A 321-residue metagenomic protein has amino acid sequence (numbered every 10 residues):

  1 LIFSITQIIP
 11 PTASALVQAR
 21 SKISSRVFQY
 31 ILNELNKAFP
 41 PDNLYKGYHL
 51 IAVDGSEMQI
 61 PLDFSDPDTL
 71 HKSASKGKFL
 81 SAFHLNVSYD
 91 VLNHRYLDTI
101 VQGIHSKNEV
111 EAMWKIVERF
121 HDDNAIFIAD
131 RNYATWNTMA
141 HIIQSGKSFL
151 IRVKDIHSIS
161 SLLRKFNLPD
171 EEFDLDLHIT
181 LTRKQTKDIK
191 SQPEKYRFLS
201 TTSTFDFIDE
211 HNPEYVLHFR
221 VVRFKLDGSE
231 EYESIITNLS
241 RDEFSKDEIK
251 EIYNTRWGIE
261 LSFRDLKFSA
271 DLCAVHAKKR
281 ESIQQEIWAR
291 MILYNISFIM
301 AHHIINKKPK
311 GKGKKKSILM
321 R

Functional and structural regions predicted by a protein language model:
L1, A15-K22, V27-I31, K46-G47 (+3 more regions): Single, function-defining residue in the core of a domain
L1-I9: DNA-recognition alpha helix
L32, N36-A38: Glycine/small-residue-rich loop that forms an oxyanion/phosphate-binding "nest" at active or ligand-binding sites
H49-I51: Conserved beta-strand elements of the Class I
T69-K72: Short, positively charged patches
